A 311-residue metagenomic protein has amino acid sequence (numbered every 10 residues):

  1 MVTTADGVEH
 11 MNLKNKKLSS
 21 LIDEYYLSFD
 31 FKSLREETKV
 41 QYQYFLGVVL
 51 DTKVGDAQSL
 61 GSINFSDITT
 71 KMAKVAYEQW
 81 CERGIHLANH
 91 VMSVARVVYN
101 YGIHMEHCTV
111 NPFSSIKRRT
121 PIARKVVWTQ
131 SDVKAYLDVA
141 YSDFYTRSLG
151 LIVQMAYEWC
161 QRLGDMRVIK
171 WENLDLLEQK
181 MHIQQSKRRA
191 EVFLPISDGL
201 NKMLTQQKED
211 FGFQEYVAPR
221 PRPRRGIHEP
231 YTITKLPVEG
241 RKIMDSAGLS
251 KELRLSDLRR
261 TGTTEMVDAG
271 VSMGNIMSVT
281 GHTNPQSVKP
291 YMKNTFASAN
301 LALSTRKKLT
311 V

Functional and structural regions predicted by a protein language model:
V2-H10, D23-E37, Y44-R124, D138-A140: N-terminal core-binding DNA-recognition domain of tyrosine recombinases/integrases
A57, I85, D138-F144, W159 (+3 more regions): Short, basic (Lys/Arg/His-rich) helix/loop patches that form interaction surfaces in the mid-to-C-terminal regions
S66, H107-C108, T120-D138, R188-D198 (+1 more regions): DNA breakage-rejoining catalytic core of tyrosine-based enzymes
I85, N89-V91, H104, C108 (+4 more regions): Basic, Lys/Arg- and aromatic-enriched nucleic-acid-binding interface segment
V127, Q185-R189, T280-T305: Catalytic-site neighborhood detector that most strongly recognizes the C-terminal catalytic loop/helix of tyrosine
N173-E178, S250-K251, V271-P290: Short, polar N-cap/turn motifs at the start of nucleic acid-interacting alpha helices
S186-Q206, Q214-K242: C-terminal catalytic core of Y-nucleophile DNA break-rejoin enzymes
F193-D198, K202, Q206, P290-V311: DNA/chromatin major-groove-contacting recognition/catalytic segments
